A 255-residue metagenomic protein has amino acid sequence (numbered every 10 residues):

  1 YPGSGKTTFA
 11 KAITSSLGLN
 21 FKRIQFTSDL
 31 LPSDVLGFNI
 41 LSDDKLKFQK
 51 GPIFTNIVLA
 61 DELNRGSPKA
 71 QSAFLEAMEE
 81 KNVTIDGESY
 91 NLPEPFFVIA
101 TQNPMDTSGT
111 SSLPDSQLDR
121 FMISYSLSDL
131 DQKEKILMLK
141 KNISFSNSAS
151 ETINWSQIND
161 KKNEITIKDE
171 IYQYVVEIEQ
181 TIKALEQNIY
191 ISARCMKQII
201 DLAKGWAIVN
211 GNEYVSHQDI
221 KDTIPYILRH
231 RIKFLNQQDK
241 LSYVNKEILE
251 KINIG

Functional and structural regions predicted by a protein language model:
Y1, V35, T101: P-loop (Walker A) phosphate-binding loop of NTP-binding proteins
Y1-T27: Walker A/P-loop
T8, K69, A73: Conserved Walker
V35, F74, F121, V175 (+1 more regions): Residue-level signature of catalytic and energy-coupling elements of molecular machines, predominantly ATP/GTP-dependent
L41-L59: Conserved alpha-helical scaffold flanking the Walker A/P-loop in AAA+ ATPase domains
S42-D44, E62-A70, M78-T152, Q157-K162 (+1 more regions): Canonical AAA+ ATPase core
S148-I200: Conserved AAA+ ATPase small/helical "lid" subdomain
A184-G255: C-terminal engagement/docking regions of AAA+ P-loop ATPases
